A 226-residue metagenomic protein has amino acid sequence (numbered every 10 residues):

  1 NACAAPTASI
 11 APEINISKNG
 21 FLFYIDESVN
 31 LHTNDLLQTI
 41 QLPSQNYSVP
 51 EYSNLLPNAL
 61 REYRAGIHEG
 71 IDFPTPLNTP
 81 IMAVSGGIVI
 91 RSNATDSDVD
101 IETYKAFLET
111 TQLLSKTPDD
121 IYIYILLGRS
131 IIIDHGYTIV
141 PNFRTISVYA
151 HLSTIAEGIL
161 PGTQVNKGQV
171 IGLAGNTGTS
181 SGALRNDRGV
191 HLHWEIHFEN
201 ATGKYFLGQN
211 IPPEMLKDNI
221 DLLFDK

Functional and structural regions predicted by a protein language model:
A2-R129, G136-I139, K167, S180 (+1 more regions): Surface-exposed, glycine-biased beta-strand/turn segments
H68, H135, H151, H191-H193: Histidine-centered active-site/metal-ligand motif
I71, R129-I131, V190-W194: Extracytoplasmic/periplasmic beta-strand context in beta-sandwich domains, especially the cupredoxin/COX2 CuA-binding
D72, I132, V148-H151, L173: Conserved beta-strand positions that form and line the central face of beta-propeller blades
P76, M82-A83, H135, P141-G168: Short histidine-centered loop motifs in beta-beta connectors
N93, Y137, S153, G175 (+1 more regions): A generic structural motif
E157-K226: Acidic, glycine-rich catalytic/binding loops that coordinate metals and/or anionic ligands
